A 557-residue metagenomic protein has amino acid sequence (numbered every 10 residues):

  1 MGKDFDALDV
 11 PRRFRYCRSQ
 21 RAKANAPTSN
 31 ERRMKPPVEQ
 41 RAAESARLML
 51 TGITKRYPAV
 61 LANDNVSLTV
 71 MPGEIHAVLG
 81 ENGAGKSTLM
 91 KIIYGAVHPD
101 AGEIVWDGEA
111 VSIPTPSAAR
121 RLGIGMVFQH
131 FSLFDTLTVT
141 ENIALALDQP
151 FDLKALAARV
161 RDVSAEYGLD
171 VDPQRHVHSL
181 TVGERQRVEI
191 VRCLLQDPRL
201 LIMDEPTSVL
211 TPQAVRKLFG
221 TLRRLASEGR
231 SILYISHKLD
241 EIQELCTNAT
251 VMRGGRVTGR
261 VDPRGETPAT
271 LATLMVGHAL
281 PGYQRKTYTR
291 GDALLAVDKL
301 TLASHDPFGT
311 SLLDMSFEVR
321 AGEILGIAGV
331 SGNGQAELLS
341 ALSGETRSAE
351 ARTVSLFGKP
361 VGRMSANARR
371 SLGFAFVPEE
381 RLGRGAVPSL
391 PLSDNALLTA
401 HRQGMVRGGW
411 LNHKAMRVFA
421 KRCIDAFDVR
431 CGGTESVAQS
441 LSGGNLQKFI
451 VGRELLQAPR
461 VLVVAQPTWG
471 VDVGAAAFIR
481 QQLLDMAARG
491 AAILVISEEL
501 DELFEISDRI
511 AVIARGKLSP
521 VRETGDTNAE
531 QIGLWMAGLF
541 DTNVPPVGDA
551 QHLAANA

Functional and structural regions predicted by a protein language model:
A7-V10, A26: Short hydrophobic alpha-helical segments enriched in small aliphatic residues
R21: Cationic, low-complexity basic patches in intrinsically disordered or flexible, solvent-exposed regions
N30-A557: Glycine-rich phosphate-binding loops of nucleotide-dependent enzymes
